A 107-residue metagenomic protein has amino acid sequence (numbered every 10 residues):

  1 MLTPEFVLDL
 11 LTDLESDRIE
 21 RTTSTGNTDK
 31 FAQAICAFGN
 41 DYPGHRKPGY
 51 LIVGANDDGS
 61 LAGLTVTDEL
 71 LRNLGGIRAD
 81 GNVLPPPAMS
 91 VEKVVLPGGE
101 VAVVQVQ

Functional and structural regions predicted by a protein language model:
M1-Q107: Conserved N-terminal catalytic/coupling substructures associated with nucleotide/phosphate chemistry
